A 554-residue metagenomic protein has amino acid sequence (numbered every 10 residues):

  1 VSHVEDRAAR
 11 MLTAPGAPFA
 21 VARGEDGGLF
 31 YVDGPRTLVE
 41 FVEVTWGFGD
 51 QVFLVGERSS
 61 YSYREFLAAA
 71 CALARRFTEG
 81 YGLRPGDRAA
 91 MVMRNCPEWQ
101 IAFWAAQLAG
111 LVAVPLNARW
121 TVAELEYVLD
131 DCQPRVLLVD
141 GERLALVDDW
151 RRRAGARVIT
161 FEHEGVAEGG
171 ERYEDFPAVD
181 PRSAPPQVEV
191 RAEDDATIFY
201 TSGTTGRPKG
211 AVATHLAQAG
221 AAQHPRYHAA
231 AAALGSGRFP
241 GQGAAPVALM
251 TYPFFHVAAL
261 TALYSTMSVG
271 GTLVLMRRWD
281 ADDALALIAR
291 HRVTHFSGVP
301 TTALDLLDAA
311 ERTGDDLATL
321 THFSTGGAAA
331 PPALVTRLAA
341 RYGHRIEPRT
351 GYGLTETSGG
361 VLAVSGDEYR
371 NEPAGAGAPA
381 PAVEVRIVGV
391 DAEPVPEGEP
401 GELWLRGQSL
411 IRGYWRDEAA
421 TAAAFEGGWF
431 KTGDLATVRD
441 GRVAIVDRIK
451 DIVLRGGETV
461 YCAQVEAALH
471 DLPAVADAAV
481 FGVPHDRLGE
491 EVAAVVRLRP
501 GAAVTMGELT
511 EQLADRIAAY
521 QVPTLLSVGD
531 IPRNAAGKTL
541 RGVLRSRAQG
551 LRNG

Functional and structural regions predicted by a protein language model:
V1-A14, L108-F176, P500-A502: Structural core segment of the AMP-binding/adenylate-forming
A20-V21, A145-A192, R207, A219 (+1 more regions): ANL superfamily adenylate-forming
F30-G34, D50-R84, A90-C96, Q100-W104 (+1 more regions): Conserved AMP-binding/adenylate-forming core of the ANL superfamily
S62-R64, A196-H224: Conserved AMP-binding A3 loop
W120, L137-V139, F296, G407 (+6 more regions): AMP-binding/adenylate-forming catalytic core of the ANL superfamily
D180-Y200, G206-R207, G237-V247: Conserved pre-ATP/AMP-binding loop-to-beta segment of ANL
A219-V247, F255-T294, A309: Conserved AMP-binding/adenylation subdomain of ANL enzymes
S268, V293-S297, A309-N371, E384: Gly/Ser/Thr-rich phosphate-binding loop
